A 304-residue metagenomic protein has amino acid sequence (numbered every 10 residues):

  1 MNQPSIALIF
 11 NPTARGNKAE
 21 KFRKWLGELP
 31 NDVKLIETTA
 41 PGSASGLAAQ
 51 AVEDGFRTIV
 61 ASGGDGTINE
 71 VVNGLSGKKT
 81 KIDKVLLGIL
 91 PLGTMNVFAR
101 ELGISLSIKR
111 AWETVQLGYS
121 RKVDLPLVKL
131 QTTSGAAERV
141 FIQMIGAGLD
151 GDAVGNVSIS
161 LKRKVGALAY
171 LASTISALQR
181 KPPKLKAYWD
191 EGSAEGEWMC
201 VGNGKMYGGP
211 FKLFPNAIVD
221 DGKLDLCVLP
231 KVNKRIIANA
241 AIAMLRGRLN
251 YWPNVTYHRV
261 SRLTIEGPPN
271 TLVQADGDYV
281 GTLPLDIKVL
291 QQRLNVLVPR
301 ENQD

Functional and structural regions predicted by a protein language model:
M1-S62, N69, N73, Q303: ATP/NTP phosphate-donor binding region
A7-F10, T38, S76-E197: Catalytic core of DAGKc-family lipid kinases
P12, S62-G64, L90-L92, N203: Glycine-rich beta-strand-to-loop/alpha-helix junction loops that act as flexible
G146, D150, C200-L213, Y279: Glycine-rich phosphate/pyrophosphate-binding beta-alpha loops
D150-A153, E195, Y207-P210, K234-I237: Short acidic/glycine-rich loop or secondary-structure boundary segments that cap or lie
L161-L168, P215-I236: Gly/Ser/Thr-rich active-site loops/lids in small-molecule metabolic enzymes that frequently grip phosphoryl groups
K181-P183, E195-E197, D220-D225, R259-S261: A generic structural signal for short beta-strands and their flanking turns/coil linkers
W189-S193, I218, V228-D304: ATP/nucleoside-binding phosphotransfer catalytic cores, i.e., glycine-rich phosphate-binding loops
